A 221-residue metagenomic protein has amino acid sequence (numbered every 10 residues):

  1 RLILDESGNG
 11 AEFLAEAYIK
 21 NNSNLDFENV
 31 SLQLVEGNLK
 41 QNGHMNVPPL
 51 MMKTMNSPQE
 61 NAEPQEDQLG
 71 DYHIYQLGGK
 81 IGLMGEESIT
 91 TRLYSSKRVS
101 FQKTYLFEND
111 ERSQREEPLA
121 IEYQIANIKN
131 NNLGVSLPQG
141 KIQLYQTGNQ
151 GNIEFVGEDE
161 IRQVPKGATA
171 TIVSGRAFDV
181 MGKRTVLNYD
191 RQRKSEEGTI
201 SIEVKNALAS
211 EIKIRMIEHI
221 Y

Functional and structural regions predicted by a protein language model:
R1-Y221: Long, intrinsically disordered, low-complexity accessory segments associated with secretion and vesicular trafficking
